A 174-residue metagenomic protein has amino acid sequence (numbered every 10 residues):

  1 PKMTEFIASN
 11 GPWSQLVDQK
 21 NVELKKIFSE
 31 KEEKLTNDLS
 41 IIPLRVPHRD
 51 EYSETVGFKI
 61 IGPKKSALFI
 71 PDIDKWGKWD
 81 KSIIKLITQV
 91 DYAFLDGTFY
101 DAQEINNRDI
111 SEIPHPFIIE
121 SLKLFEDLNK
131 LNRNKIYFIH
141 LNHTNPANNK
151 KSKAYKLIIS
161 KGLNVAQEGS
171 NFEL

Functional and structural regions predicted by a protein language model:
P1-D18: Active-site HxH/HxHxD metal-binding segment of metal-dependent hydrolases
M3, I7, L39-V46, F58-I60 (+5 more regions): Generic hydrophobic secondary-structure signal
S14-L24, T36-L39, I159-G162: A short helix-to-beta-strand connector/capping loop
L16, E33-L35, D50-Y52, I61 (+3 more regions): A generic structural signal for short, solvent-exposed coil/turn residues that cap or connect secondary-structure
L24-L86, G169-L174: Core dinuclear metal-dependent hydrolase active-site scaffold
S66, D74-N171: Cap/insert and terminal regions of metallo-dependent hydrolase folds
